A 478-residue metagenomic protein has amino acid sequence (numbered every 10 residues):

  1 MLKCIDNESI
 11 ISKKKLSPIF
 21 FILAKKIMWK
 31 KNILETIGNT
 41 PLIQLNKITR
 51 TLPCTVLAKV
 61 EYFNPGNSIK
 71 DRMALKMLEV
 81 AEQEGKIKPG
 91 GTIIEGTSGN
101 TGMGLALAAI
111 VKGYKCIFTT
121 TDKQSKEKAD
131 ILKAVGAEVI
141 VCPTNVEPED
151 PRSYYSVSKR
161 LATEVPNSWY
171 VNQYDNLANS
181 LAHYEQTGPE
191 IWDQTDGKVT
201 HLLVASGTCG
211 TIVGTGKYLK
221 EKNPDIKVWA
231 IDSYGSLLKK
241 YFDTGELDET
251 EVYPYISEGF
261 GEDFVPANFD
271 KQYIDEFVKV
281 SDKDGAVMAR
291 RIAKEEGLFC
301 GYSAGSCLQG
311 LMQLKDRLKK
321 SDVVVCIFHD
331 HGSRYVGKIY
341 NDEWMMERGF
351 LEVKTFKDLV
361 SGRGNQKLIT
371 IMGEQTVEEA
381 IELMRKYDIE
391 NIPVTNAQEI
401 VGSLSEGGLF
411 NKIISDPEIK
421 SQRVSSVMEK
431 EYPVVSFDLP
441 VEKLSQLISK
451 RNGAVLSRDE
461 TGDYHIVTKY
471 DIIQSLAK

Functional and structural regions predicted by a protein language model:
C4, P18, I22-K357: PLP-dependent amino-acid enzyme catalytic core
A109, I191, G297, M384 (+5 more regions): Terminal peptide-recognition signature
Y273, V353-L368, Q375, S421-Y432: Bateman (tandem CBS) regulatory domains
I369-D388, V394-N396, I413, V434-N452 (+2 more regions): The conserved cystathionine-beta-synthase
G402-L409, H465-I472: Short hydrophobic beta-strand motif reused across regulatory alpha/beta modules
G408-S425, I472-K478: A short, polar/charged loop-to-alpha-helix boundary motif
